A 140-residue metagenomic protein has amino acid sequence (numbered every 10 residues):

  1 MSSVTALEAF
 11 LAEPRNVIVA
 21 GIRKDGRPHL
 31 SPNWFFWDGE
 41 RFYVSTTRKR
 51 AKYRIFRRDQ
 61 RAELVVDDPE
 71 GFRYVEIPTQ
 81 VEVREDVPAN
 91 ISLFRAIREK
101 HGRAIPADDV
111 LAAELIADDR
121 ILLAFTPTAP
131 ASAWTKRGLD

Functional and structural regions predicted by a protein language model:
M1-N16: Extreme N-terminal tail/first-helix region
V4-T5, K49-R50, D108-D109: Structural motif corresponding to alpha-helix initiation and N-cap regions
L7, K52, A89-L93: Amphipathic alpha-helical interface surfaces
L11-A12, R57-R58, I116: Alpha-helix boundary recognition
P14-R48, R54-F56, A62-V66, V75-I77: Short beta-strand segments
R50-K52, L139-D140: Short, surface-exposed beta-strand-loop junctions and turns on beta-sheet-rich folds
P69-G71: Mobile beta-alpha loop/short-helix "lid" or hinge segments that flank ligand
R73-D140: Charged, gly/pro-rich active-site loop segments
